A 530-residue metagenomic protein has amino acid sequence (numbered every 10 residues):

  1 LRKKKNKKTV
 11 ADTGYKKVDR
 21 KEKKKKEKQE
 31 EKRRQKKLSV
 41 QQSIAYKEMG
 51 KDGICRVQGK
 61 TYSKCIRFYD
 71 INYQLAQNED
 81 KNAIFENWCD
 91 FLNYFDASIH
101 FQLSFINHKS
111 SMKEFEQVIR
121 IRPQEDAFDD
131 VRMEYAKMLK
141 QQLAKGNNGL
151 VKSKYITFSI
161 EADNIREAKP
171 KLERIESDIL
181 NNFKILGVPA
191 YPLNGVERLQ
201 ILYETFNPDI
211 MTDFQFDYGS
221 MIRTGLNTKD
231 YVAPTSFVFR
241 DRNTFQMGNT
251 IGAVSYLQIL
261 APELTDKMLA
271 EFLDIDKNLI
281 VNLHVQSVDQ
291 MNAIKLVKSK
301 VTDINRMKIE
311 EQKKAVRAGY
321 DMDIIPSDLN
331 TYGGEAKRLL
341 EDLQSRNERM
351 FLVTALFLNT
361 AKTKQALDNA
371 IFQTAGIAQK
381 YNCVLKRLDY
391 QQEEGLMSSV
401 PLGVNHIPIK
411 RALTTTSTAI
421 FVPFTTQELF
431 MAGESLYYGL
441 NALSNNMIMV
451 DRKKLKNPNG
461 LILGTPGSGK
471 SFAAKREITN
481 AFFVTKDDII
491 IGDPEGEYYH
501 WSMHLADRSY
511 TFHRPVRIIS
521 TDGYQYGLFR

Functional and structural regions predicted by a protein language model:
R2-T426: Extended, folded cores of ATP/NTP-driven motor/assembly subunits in large transport and secretion machines
N72, E79, S104-F115, M133-Y135 (+2 more regions): Switch/coupling segment of Walker-type NTPase motor domains
T425-M449: N-terminal pre-Walker A segment at the start of P-loop NTPase domains
K454, P466: The conserved Walker
N457: Short coil/loop residues immediately preceding or within conserved phosphate-binding loops of NTP-utilizing enzyme
I462: Hydrophobic anchor at the beta1->P-loop junction of P-loop NTPases
K470: Conserved lysine of the Walker
A473: Hydrophobic positions on the alpha1 helix immediately C-terminal to the Walker A/P-loop
